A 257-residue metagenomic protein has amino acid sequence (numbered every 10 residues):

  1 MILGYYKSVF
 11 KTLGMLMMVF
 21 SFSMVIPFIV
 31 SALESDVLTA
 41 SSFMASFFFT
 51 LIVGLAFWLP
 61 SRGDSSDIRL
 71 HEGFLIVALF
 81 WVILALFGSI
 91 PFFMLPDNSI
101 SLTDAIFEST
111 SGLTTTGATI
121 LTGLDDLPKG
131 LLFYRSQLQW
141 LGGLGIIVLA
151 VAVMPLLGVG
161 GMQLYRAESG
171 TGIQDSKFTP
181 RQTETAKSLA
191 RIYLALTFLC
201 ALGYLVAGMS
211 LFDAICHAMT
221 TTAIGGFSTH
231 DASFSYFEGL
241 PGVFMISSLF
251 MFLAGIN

Functional and structural regions predicted by a protein language model:
M1-N257: Membrane-proximal intracellular helices of multi-pass ion channels
